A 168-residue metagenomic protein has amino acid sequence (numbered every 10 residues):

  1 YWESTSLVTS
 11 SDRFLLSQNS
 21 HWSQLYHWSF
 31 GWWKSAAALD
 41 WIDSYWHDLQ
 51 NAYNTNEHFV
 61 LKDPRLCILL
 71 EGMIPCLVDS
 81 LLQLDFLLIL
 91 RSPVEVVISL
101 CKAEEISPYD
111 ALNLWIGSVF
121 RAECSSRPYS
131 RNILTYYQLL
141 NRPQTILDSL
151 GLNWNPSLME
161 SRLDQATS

Functional and structural regions predicted by a protein language model:
Y1-I42: PAPS-dependent sulfotransferase catalytic core
W33-P75: Glycine-rich phosphate-binding loop used to anchor ATP phosphates in small-molecule kinases, encompassing both
D48-E57, R121-N132: A structural motif corresponding to the C-terminal end of an alpha-helix and its immediate exit/capping segment
K62-L66, M73, S80-C101, W115: Conserved phosphate-donor/acceptor-positioning beta-strand/loop module used by diverse small-molecule
I74-L81, D148-N153: Short, surface-exposed basic-aromatic patches at helix termini and helix-loop junctions that form
I89-L100, R127-S168: The conserved 3'-phosphoadenosine-5'-phosphosulfate
V94-V96, A103, N113-R127: Conserved catalytic-core segment of NTP-binding enzymes
C101-Y109: Short glycine/proline- and charge-enriched loop/turn segments that cap or connect secondary-structure elements
